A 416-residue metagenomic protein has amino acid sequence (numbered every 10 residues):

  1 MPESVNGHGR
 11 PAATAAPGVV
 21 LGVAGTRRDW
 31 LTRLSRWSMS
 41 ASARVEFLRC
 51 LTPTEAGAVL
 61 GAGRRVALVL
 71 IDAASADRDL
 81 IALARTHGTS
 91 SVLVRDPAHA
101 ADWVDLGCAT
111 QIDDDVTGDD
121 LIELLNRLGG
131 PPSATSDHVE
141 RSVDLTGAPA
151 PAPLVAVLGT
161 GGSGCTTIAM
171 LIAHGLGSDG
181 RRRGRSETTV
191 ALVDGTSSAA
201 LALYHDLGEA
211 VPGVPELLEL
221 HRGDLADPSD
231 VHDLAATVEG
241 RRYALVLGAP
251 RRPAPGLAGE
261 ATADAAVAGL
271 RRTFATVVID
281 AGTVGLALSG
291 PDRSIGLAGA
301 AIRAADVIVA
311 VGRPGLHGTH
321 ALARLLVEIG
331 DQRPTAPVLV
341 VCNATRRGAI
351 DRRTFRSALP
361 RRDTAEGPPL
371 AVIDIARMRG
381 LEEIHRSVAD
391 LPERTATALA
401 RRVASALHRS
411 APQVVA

Functional and structural regions predicted by a protein language model:
M1-L154, E209, E219-L225, D331-V338 (+6 more regions): Acidic-aromatic/histidine active-site loop/patch
T110, T276, D306-V307, L339 (+1 more regions): Well-ordered beta-strand positions
P149-S197, L201-H205, A263, G269-L270: Walker A/P-loop phosphate-binding motif and the immediately C-terminal alpha-helix
D179-L245: Phosphate-binding loop that captures ATP/GTP phosphates
L245-L297: Switch II (G3) loop of P-loop NTPases
T283-L286, A305-A323, G348: Conserved Switch II/interswitch segment of TRAFAC-class P-loop GTPases
A298-G299, L322-P334: Conserved C-terminal guanine-recognition region of P-loop GTPase G domains, centered on the G4
A344-P392: Beta-strand-loop-alpha "switch" segments that mediate conformational coupling across diverse proteins
